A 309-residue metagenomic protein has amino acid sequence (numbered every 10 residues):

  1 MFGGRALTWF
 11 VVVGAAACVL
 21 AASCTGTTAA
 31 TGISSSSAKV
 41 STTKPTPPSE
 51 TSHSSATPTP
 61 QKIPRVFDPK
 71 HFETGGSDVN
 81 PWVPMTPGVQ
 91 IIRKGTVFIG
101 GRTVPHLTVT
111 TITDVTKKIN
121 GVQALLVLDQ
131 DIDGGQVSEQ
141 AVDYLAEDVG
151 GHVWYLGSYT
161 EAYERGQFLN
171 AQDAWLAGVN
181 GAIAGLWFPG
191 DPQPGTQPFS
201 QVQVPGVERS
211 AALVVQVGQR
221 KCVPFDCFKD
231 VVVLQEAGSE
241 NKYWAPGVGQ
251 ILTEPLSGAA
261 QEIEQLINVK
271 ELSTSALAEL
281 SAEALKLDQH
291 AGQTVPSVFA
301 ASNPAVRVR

Functional and structural regions predicted by a protein language model:
M1-V13: Bacterial N-terminal signal peptides that target proteins for export
F10, V40, E73-T74: Residues at structural and domain junctions
L20-S23: C-terminal motif of bacterial Sec signal peptides marking the signal peptidase cleavage site
T25-S54: Short, low-complexity, disordered segments immediately C-terminal to signal peptides in bacterial exported proteins
K44, E50-R309: Conserved functional acidic sites
